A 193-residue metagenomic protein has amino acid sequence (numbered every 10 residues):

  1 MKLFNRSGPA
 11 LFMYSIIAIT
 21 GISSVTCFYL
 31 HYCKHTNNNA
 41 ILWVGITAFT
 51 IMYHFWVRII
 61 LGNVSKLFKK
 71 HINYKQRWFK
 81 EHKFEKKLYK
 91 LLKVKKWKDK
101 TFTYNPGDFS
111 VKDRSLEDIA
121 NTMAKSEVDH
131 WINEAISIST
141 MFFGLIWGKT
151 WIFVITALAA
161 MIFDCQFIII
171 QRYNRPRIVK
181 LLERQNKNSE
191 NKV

Functional and structural regions predicted by a protein language model:
M1-T47, D118, I169-L182: Cytosolic-side membrane-entry/anchor segment at the start of a transmembrane helix
F4, D118-A124, W147: Juxtamembrane loop-transmembrane helix junctions in multi-pass integral membrane proteins, especially the extracellular
M13, I41-F49, N121, K125 (+3 more regions): Alpha-helical transmembrane segments of integral membrane proteins
I17-V25, A48, M52, W97-K100 (+2 more regions): Hydrophobic alpha-helical transmembrane segments of multi-pass integral membrane proteins
T36-K87, D164-I168: Hydrophobic alpha-helical membrane-embedded segments
I51, R114, D118-N121, E127 (+1 more regions): Short, well-structured alpha-helical interface segments that form or flank functional binding sites
G62-I119, P176, K180, R184-V193: Membrane-proximal soluble regions of multi-pass membrane proteins
D129-I178: Hydrophobic transmembrane alpha-helices
